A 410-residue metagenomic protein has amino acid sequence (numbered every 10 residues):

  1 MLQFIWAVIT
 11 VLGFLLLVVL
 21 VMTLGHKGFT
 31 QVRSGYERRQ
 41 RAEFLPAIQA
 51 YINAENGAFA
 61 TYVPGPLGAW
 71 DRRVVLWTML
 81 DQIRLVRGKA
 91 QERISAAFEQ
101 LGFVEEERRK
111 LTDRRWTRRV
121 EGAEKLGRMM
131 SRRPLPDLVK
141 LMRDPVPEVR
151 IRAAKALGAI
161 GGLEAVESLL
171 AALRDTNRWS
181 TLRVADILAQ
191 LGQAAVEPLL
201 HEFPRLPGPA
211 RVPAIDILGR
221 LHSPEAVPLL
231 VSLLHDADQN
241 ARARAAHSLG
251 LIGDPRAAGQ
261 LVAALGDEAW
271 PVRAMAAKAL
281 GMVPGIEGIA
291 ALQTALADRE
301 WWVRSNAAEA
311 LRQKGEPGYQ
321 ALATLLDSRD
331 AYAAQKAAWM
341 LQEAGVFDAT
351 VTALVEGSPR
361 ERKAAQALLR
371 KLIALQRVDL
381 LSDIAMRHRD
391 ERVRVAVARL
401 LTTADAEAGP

Functional and structural regions predicted by a protein language model:
M1-S34: N-terminal signal-anchor transmembrane alpha helix of single-pass membrane proteins, serving as the membrane-anchoring
F29-K110: N-terminal topogenic membrane-targeting module
V74-W77, F98-L111, S131-M142, G162-R174 (+8 more regions): Amphipathic alpha-helical scaffolding segments comprising HEAT/armadillo-like alpha-solenoid repeats
I94, G122-A123, A153, V184 (+7 more regions): Conserved hydrophobic register position within alpha-solenoid helical repeats
T112-D175, W179-S180, V184, Q190: Long, acidic/polar, low-complexity amphipathic helices and coiled-coil-like
W116-T117, R132, P147-E148, L163 (+13 more regions): Alpha-helix N-cap/helix-start positions at coil->helix boundaries
G127, G158, A189, G219 (+6 more regions): Structural signature of alpha-helical solenoid repeat scaffolds
L218, L233, L249, A264-L265 (+3 more regions): TPR/Sel1-like alpha-solenoid repeat signature
